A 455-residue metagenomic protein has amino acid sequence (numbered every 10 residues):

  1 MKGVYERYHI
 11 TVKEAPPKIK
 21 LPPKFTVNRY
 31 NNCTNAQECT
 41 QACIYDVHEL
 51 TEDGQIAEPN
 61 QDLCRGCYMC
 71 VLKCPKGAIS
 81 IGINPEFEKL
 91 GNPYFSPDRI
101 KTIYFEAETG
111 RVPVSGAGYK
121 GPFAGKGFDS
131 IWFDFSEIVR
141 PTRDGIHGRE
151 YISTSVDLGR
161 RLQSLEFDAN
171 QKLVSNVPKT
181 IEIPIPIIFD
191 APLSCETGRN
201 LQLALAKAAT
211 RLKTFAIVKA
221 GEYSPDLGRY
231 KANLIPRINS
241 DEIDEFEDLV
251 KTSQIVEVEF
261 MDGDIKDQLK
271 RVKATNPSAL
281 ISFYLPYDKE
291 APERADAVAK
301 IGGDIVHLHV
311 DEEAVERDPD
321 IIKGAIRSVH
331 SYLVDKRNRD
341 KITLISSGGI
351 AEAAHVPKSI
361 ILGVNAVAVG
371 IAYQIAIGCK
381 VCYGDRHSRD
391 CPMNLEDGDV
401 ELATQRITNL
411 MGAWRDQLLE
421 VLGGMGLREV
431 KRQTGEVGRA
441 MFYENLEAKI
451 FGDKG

Functional and structural regions predicted by a protein language model:
M1-T34, D46-I56, D62-G66, V71-I187 (+6 more regions): Conserved, well-structured core domains of diverse proteins
P22-K24, N35, T40-Q41, Y45 (+5 more regions): Glycine-rich phosphate/ribose-binding loops and adjacent secondary-structure elements that form binding surfaces
D46, K73, G77, A208 (+8 more regions): Change "in soluble alpha/beta enzymes" to "in soluble alpha/beta proteins
L72-K73, P186-C195, R199-S278, D288 (+3 more regions): Catalytic alpha/beta active-site cores
A206, D244, K266-K273, A295-D296 (+4 more regions): Generic structural signal for well-ordered alpha-helices, preferentially at hydrophobic/aromatic core positions
S224-D226, A291, I345-A354, G426-Y443: A glycine-rich phosphate-binding loop feature that marks nucleotide/adenosyl-phosphate handling sites
P236-I238, L249-M261, R339-D340, L344 (+1 more regions): Phosphate/diphosphate-binding loops
C379-M441: Active-site or pore-adjacent capping/gating segments
